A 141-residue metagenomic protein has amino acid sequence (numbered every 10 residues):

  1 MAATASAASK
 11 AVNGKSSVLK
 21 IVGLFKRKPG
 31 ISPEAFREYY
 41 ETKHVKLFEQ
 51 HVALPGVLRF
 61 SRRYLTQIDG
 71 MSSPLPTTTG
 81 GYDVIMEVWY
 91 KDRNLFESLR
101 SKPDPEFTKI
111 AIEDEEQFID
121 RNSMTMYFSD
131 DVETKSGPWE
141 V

Functional and structural regions predicted by a protein language model:
A2-V141: Macromolecular interaction modules
